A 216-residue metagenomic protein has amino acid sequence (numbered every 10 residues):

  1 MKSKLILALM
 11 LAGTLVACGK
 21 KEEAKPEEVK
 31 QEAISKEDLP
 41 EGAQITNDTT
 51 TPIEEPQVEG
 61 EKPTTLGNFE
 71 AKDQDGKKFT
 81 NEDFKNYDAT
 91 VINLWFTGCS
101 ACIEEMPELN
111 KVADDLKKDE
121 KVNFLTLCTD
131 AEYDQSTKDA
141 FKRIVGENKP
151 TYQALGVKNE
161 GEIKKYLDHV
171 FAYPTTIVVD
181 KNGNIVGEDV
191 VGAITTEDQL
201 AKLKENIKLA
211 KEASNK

Functional and structural regions predicted by a protein language model:
L9, E23-N68, K85-N86, A140-R143: N-proximal helix/coil linker or "cap" segments that precede and/or mark the start of modular domains
T14-A17: C-terminal motif of bacterial Sec signal peptides marking the signal peptidase cleavage site
G19-K21: Bacterial signal peptide processing site
N68-T90, D115: A short beta-strand-turn-helix
N81-I103, L125: Short active-site neighborhood of thiol/selenol oxidoreductases, capturing the structured segment around
I103-E147, N159-K164: Structural microenvironment flanking redox-active thiols in thiol-disulfide oxidoreductases
A140-I177, V190: Short, internal strand/loop/helix patches that form the active-site neighborhood or redox-interaction surface
V178-K216: Thiol-/selenol-based redox modules, centered on thioredoxin-like and closely related oxidoreductase domains
